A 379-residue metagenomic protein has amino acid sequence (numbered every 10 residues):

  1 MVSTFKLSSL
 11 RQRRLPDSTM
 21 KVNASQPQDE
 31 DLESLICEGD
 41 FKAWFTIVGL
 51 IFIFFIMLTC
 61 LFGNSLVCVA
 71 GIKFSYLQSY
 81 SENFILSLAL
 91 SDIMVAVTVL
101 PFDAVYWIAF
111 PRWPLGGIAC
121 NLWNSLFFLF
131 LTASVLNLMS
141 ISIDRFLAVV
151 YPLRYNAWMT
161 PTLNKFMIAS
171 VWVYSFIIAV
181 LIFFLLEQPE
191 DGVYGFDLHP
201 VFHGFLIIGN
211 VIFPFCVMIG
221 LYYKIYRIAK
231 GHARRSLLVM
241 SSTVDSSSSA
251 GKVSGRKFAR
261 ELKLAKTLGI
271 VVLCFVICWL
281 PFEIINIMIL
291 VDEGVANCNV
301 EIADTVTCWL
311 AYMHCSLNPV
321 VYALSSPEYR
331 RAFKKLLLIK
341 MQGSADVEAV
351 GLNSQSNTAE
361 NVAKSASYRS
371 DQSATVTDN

Functional and structural regions predicted by a protein language model:
M1-C37, R234-L264, P327-N379: Intrinsically disordered regulatory tails of 7TM GPCRs
E30-G39, A109-S125, Y151, A157-Y223: Loop architecture of class A 7-transmembrane GPCRs
K42-F54, L77-I141, A148-W158, P200-H203: Extracellular TM2-ECL1-early TM3 structural module of rhodopsin-like
I53, M94-F110, N124, L131-L138 (+4 more regions): Helix-to-loop junction signature of class
F55-L58, L90, P101, A119 (+7 more regions): Hydrophobic residues within alpha-helical transmembrane segments of multi-pass solute transporters/permease subunits
L61-I72, I93-A96, L100-P101, L129-L153 (+4 more regions): Cytoplasm-facing ends of alpha-helical transmembrane segments in multi-pass membrane proteins
N137-V150, I182-L185, I207-T243, T267-I289 (+1 more regions): Class A (rhodopsin-like) GPCR signature focused on the TM5-ICL3 interface and adjacent 7TM helical core
V217-M218, I277, E283-I287, D304-L352: Seventh transmembrane helix
